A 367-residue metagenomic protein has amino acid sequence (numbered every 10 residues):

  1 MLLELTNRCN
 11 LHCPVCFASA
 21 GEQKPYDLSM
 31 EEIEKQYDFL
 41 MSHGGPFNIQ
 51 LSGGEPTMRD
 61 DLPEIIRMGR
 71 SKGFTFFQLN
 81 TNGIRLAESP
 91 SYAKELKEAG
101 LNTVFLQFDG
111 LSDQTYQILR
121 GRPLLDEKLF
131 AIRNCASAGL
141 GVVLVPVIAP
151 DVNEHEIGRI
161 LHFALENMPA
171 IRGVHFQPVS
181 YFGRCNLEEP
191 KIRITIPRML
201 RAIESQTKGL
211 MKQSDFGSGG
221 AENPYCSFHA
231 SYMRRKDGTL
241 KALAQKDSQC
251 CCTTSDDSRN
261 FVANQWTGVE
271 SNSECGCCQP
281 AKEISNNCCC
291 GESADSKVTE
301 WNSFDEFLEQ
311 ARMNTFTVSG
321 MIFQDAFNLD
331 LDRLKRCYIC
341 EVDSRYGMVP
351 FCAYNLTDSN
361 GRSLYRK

Functional and structural regions predicted by a protein language model:
M1-T81, R85-A87, S91, E95: Conserved alpha-helical substructure of the radical SAM core
S19-D27, Q117-P123, E189: Short glycine-enriched, charge-decorated loop/helix-capping segments at active-site entrances that position
S42-H43, K72, A99, A138 (+1 more regions): Alpha-helix C-cap/termination motif
F47-N48, P56-M58, F76, G83-A87 (+3 more regions): Conserved radical SAM core fold
N48-I49, Q78, N102-V104, D126-E188 (+2 more regions): Conserved C-terminal portion of the radical SAM core fold that forms the substrate/S-adenosylmethionine-binding
A87-G100, L161-E166: Short amphipathic alpha-helices and their capping/turn segments at secondary-structure boundaries
D215-R234: Active-site loops and adjacent core secondary-structure elements that bind or stabilize anionic groups
S231-K367: Radical SAM enzyme core and accessory elements
